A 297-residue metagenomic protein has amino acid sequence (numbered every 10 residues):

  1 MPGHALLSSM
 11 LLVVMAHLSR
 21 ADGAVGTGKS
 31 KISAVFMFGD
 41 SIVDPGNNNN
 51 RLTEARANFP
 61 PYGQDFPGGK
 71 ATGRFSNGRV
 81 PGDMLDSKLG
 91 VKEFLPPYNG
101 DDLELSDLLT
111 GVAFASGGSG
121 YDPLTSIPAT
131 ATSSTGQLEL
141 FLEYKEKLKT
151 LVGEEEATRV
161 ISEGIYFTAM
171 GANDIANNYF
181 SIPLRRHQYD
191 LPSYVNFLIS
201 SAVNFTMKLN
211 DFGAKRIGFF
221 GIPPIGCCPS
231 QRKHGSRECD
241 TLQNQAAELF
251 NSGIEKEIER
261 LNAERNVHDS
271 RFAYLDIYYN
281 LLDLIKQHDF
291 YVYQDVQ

Functional and structural regions predicted by a protein language model:
P2-Q297: Conserved active-site regions of diverse hydrolases
